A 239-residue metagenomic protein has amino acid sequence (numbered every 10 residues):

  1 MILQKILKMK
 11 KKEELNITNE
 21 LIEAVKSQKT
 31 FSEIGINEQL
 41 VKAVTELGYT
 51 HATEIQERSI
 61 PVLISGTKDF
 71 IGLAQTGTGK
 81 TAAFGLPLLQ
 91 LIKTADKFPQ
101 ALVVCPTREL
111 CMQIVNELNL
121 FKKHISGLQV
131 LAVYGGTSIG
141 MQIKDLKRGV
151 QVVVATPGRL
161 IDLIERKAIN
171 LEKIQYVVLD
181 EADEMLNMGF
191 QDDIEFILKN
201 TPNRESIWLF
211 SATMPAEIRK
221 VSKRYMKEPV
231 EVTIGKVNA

Functional and structural regions predicted by a protein language model:
M1-D69: N-terminal intrinsically disordered, low-complexity tails of helicases
L40, I55, S59-I60, I114-E117 (+4 more regions): Hydrophobic alpha-helical segments typical of transmembrane helices and their membrane-interface/capping positions
V41-K42, E46-Y49, D96-E165, K173-Y176 (+2 more regions): Conserved nucleic-acid-binding Ia/Ib motif block in the N-terminal RecA-like helicase ATPase lobe
A52-E54, P61-V62, P87, P106-R108 (+4 more regions): Proline-centered helix-kink/hinge sites
R58-F70, T81-D96, M112, N116-K122 (+3 more regions): Walker A/P-loop NTP-binding motif
G66-G72, K97-A101, V150-Q151, E205: Pre-Walker A (Motif I) flank of P-loop NTPase domains
A74-T78: The conserved Walker
L102, L131-V133, Q142, N170-A182 (+1 more regions): Interdomain coupling/hinge region of P-loop NTPase helicase/AAA+ cores
